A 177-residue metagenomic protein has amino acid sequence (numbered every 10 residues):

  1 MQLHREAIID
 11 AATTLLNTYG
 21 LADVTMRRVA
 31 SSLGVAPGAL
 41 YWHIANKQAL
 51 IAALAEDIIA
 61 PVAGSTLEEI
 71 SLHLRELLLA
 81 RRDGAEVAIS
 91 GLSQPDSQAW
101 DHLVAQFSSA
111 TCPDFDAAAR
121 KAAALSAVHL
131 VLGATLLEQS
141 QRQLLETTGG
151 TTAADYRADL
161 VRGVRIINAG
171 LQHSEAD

Functional and structural regions predicted by a protein language model:
M1-A7: Short, Lys/Arg-enriched anionic-surface-contact patches
A7, A11-A49, A53: Helix-turn-helix
L16, I44, A52-I58, L92-A99 (+1 more regions): Alpha-helical DNA-contacting segments of helix-turn-helix folds
L54-H73: Amphipathic alpha-helical linker/stalk segments
E69, I89-S126, L136-Q141, A154 (+1 more regions): Amphipathic alpha-helical packing segments from all-alpha helical-bundle domains
L78: Phosphate/adenylate-binding glycine loop and adjacent helical scaffold
S140-D177: C-terminal peripheral helix-coil segments that are non-catalytic and often amphipathic
